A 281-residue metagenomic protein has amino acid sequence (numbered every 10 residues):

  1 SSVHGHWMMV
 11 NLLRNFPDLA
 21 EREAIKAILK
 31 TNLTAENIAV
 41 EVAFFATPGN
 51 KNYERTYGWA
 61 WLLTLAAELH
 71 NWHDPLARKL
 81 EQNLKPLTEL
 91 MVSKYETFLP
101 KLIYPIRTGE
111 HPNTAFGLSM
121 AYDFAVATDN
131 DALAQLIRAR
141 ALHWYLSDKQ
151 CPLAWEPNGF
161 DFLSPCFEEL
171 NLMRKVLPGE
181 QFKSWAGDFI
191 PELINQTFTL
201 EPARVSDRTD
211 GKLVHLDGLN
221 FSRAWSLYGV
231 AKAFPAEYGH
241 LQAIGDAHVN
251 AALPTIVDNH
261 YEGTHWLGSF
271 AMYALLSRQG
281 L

Functional and structural regions predicted by a protein language model:
S1-V3, A43-A60, K101-T114, C151-C166 (+3 more regions): Solvent-exposed loop and edge beta-strand segments that line ligand/cofactor-binding and catalytic clefts
S2-V3, V10-A125: Extended ligand-binding groove/face enriched in aromatic
H6-L19, A60-L76, G117-D129, E168-G179 (+2 more regions): Well-ordered alpha-helical scaffold segments within catalytic/enzyme domains
A20-E36, P75-F98, N130-D148, Q181-I194 (+1 more regions): Extended, well-ordered alpha-helical scaffold segments
T88, E201-K212, S226-A231, A252: Short, local alpha-helical segments
M91-E169: Loop-centered beta-sheet repeat module
S184-G211: Flexible internal linker/loop segments at domain or repeat junctions
K212-D217, G229-L281: CBM-like carbohydrate-recognition segments
